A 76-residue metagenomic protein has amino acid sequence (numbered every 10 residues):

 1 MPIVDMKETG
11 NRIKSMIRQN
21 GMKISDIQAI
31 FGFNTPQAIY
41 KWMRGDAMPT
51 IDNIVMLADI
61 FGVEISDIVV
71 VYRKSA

Functional and structural regions predicted by a protein language model:
M1-M22: A short, Lys/Arg-rich alpha-helix, primarily the initiator
K14, S25, V55: Residues within the helices of the helix-turn-helix
I17, Q28, A58: The alpha-helix within a helix-turn-helix
G21-K41: Short alpha-helical DNA-recognition segment
W42-M43, N53, Y72: DNA major-groove recognition helix of helix-turn-helix
D52-D67: DNA major-groove recognition helix of helix-turn-helix/homeodomain DNA-binding modules
D67-A76: Short amphipathic recognition helices of helix-turn-helix/homeodomain-type DNA-binding modules
